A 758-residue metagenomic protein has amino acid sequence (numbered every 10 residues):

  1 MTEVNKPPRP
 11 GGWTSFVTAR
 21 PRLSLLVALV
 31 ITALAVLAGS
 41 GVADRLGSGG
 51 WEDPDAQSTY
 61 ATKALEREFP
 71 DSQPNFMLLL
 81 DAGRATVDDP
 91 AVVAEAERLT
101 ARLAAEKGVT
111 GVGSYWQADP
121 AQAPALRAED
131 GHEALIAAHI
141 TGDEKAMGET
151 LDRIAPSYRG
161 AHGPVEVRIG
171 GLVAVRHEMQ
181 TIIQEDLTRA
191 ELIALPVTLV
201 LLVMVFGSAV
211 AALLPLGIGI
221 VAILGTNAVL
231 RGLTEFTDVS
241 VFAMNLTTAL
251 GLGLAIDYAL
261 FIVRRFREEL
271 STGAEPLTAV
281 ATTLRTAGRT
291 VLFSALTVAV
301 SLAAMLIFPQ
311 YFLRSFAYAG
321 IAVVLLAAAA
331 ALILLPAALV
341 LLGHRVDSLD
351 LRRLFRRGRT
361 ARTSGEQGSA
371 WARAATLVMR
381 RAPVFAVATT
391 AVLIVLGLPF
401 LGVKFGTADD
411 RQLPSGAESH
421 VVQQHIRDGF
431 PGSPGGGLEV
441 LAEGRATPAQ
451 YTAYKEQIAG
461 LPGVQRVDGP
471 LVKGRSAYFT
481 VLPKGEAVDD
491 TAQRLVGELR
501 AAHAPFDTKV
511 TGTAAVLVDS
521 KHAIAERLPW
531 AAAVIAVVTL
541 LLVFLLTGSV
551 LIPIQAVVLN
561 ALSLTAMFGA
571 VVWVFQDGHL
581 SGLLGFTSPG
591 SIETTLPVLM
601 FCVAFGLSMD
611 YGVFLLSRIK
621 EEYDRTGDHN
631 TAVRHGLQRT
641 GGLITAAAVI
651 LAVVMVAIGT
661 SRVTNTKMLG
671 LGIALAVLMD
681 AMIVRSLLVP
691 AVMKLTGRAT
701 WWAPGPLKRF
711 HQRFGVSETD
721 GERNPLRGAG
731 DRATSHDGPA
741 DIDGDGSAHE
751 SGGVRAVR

Functional and structural regions predicted by a protein language model:
M1-R45, V109, G142-F405, A515-R758: Membrane-embedded transmembrane helical bundles of large multi-pass transporters/channels
N5, D53, V87, L326 (+5 more regions): A general boundary/transition motif marking the beginning of the first structured unit of a protein
L46-G50: Loop-to-helix "switch" segment enriched in basic and acidic residues adjacent to catalytic/ligand pockets
P54-F76, G83-R176, G402-L583, S591 (+3 more regions): Structured non-transmembrane domains adjacent to transmembrane bundles in polytopic membrane proteins
